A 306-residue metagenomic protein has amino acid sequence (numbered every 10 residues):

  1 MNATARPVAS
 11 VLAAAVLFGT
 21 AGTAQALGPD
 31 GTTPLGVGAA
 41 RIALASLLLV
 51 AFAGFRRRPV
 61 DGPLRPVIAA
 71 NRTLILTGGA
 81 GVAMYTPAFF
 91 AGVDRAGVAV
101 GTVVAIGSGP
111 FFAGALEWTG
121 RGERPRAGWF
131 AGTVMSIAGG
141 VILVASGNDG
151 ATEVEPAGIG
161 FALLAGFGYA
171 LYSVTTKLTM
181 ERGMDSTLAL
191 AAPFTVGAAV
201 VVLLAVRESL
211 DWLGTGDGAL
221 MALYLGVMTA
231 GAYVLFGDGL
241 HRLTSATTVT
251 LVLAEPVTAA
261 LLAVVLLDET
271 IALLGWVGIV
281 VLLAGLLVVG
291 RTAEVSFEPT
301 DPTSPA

Functional and structural regions predicted by a protein language model:
M1-A45, F52, A80, M84 (+6 more regions): Glycine-/small-residue-enriched transmembrane alpha-helix faces in small-molecule transporters and effluxers
R6-A14, D61-A88, T133, A157-A165 (+3 more regions): Loop-to-transmembrane-helix transition segments
L17-G22, R57-G101, A105, G114 (+2 more regions): Specific transmembrane alpha-helical segments of multi-pass solute transporters/efflux pumps, especially DMT/EamA
P29-M84, S108-L116, F167-T175, L190-E208: Transmembrane alpha-helices of multi-pass small-molecule transport proteins
G36-L47, F90-R124, A165, A246-V264: Specific alpha-helical transmembrane segments that line the substrate/conduction pathway and gating interfaces
I42, V50, G218, V227 (+1 more regions): C-terminal-most transmembrane helix of multi-pass membrane proteins
L49, P125-G147, T195, A199-V202 (+2 more regions): Hydrophobic transmembrane alpha-helices of multi-pass small-molecule transport proteins
G101-S108, T176-A198, T229-V265: Helix-helix packing/entry segments at the starts of transmembrane helices
